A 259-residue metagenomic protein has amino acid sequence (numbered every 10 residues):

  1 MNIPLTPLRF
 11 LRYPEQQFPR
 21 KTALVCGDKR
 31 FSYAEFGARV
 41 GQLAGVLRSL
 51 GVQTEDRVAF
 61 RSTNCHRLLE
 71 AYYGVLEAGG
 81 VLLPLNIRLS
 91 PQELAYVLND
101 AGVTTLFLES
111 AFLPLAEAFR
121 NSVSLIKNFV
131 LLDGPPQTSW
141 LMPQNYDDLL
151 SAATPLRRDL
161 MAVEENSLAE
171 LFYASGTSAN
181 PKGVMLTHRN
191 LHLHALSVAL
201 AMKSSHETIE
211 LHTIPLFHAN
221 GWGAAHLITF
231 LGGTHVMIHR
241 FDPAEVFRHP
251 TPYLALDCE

Functional and structural regions predicted by a protein language model:
I3, R20-C65, L69-Y73, S90-A95 (+2 more regions): Conserved AMP-binding/adenylate-forming core of the ANL superfamily
P19, P136, S151-Y173, N180 (+1 more regions): Conserved pre-ATP/AMP-binding loop-to-beta segment of ANL
S32-A34, A169-L193: Conserved AMP-binding A3 loop
A44, R57, T63-L83, I87-P91 (+5 more regions): A short helix-loop-beta submotif of the ANL/AMP-binding
S49-L50, E77-D148: Structural core segment of the AMP-binding/adenylate-forming
V58, V75, L106, L168 (+5 more regions): Conserved S/T- and glycine-rich ATP-binding loop of Class I adenylate-forming
T63, L108-E117, I214, H239-D242 (+1 more regions): Adenylate-forming
H192-I209, F217-D257: Conserved AMP-binding/adenylation subdomain of ANL enzymes
